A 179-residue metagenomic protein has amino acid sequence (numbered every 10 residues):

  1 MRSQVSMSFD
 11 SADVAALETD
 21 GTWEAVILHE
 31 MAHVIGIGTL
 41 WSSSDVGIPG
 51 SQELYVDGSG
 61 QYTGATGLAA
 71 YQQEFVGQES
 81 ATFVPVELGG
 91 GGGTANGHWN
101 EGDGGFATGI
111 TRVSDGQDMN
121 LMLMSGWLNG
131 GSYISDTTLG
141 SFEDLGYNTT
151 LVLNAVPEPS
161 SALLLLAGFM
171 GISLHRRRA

Functional and structural regions predicted by a protein language model:
M1-L28, H33-A155: Extracellular zinc-dependent metalloprotease catalytic-domain scaffold
P157-H175: A short, hydrophobic C-terminal helix/tail in secreted or cell-surface proteins
R178-A179: Short, intrinsically disordered, low-complexity terminal/loop segments
